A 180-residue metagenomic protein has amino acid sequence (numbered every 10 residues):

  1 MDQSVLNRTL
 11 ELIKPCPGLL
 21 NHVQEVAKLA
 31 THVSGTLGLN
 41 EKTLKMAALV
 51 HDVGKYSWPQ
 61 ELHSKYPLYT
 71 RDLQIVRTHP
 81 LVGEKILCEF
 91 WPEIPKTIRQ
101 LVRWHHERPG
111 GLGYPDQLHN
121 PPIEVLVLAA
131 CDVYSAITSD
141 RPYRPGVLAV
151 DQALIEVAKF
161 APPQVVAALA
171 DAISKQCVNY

Functional and structural regions predicted by a protein language model:
D2-Y180: Histidine- and acidic-residue-rich, metal-dependent catalytic cores
